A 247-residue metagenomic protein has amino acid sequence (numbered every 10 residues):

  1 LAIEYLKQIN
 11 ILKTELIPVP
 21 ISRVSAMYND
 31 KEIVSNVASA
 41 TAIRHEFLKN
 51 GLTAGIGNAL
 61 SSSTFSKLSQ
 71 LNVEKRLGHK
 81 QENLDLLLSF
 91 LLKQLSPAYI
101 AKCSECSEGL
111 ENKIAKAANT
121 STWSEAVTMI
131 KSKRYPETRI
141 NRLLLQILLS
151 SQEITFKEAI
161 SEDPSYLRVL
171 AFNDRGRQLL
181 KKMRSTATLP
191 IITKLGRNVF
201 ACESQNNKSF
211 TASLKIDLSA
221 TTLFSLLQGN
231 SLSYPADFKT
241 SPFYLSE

Functional and structural regions predicted by a protein language model:
L1-E247: Active-site cores that bind ATP or allylic diphosphates and position pyrophosphate for catalysis
